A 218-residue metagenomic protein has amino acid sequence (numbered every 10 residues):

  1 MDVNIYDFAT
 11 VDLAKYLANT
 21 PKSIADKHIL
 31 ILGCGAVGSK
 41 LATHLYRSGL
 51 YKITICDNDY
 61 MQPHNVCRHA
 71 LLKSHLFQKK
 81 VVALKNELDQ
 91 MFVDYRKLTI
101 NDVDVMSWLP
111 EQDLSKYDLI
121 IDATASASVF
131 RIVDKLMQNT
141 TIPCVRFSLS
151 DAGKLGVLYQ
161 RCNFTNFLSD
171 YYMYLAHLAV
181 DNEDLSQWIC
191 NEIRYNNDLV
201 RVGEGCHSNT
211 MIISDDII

Functional and structural regions predicted by a protein language model:
M1, S115-L119, A123-I218: Glycine-rich phosphate/adenylate-binding loop
M1-K27: Glycine/serine-rich phosphate-binding loop and adjoining beta1-alpha1 elements at the start of nucleotide-handling
T20-Y60: Glycine-rich adenosine-cofactor-binding loop
I24, D113-S115: A short, aliphatic-rich alpha-helical micro-motif
D26-H28, G35, V66-L71, G205-M211: Glycine- and acidic
Y60-V93: Glycine-rich phosphate-binding loop and adjoining beta1-alpha1-beta2 segment of Rossmann-like nucleotide-binding folds
L98-I100, C144: Hydrophobic/aromatic anchor residues within beta-strands of the central parallel beta-sheet of Rossmann-like
D102-L109: Conserved SAM/SAH-binding loop
